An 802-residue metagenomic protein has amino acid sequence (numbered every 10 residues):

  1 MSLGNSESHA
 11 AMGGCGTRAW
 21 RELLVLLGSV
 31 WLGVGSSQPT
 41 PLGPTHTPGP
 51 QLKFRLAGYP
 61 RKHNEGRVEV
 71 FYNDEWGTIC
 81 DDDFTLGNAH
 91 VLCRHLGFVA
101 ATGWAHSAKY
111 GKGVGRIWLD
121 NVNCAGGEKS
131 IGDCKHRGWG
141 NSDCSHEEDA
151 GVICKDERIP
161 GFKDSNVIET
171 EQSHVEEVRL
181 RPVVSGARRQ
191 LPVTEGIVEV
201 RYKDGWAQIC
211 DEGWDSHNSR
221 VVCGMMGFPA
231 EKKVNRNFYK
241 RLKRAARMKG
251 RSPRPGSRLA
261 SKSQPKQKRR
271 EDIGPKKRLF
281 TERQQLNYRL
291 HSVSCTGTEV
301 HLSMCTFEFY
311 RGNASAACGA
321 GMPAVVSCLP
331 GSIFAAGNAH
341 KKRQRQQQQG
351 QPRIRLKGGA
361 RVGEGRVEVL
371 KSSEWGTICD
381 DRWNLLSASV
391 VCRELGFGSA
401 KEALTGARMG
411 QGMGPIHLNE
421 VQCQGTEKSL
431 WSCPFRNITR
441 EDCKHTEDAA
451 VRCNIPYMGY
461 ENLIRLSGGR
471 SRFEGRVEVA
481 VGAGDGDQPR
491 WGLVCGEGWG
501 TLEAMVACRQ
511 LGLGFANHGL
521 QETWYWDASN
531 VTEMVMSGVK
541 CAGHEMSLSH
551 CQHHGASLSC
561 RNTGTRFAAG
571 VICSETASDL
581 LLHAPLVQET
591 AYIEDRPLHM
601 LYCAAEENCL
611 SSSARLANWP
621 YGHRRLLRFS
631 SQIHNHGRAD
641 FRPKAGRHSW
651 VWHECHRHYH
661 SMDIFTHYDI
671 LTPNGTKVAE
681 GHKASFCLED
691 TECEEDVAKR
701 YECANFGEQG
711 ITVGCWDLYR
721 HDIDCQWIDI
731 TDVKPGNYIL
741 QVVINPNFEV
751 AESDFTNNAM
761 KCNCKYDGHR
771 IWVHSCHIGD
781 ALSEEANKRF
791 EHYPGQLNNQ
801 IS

Functional and structural regions predicted by a protein language model:
M1-M12: Intrinsically disordered, low-complexity basic segments at termini and long loops, enriched in Pro/Gly and/or Arg/Ser
S2, C15, E22-L26, V30-T40 (+1 more regions): Extracellular/luminal regions of secreted and cell-surface proteins that mediate adhesion/ECM remodeling
E22, W31-E65, A125-E195, R244 (+6 more regions): Extracellular/luminal ectodomains of metazoan preproproteins built from arrays of small disulfide-bonded modules
Q51-W104, V114-D120, H146-E148, H174-F238 (+10 more regions): Extracellular regions of mammalian proteins, primarily the fibronectin type-III
I79-D81, A101-H106, G132-K135, F162-D164 (+16 more regions): Intrinsically disordered, low-complexity regions enriched in proline, serine, glycine and charged residues
L96, A125-E128, M226, T296-V300 (+7 more regions): A short, structured loop/turn motif at beta-sheet edges
H106-K112, R236-K243, I273-G274, R278-R283 (+7 more regions): Short amphipathic alpha-helical segments embedded in low-complexity Lys/Glu-rich regions
R283-Q284, N530, H656-S661: Short consensus segments that form the blades of beta-propeller domains, in both extracellular/periplasmic
